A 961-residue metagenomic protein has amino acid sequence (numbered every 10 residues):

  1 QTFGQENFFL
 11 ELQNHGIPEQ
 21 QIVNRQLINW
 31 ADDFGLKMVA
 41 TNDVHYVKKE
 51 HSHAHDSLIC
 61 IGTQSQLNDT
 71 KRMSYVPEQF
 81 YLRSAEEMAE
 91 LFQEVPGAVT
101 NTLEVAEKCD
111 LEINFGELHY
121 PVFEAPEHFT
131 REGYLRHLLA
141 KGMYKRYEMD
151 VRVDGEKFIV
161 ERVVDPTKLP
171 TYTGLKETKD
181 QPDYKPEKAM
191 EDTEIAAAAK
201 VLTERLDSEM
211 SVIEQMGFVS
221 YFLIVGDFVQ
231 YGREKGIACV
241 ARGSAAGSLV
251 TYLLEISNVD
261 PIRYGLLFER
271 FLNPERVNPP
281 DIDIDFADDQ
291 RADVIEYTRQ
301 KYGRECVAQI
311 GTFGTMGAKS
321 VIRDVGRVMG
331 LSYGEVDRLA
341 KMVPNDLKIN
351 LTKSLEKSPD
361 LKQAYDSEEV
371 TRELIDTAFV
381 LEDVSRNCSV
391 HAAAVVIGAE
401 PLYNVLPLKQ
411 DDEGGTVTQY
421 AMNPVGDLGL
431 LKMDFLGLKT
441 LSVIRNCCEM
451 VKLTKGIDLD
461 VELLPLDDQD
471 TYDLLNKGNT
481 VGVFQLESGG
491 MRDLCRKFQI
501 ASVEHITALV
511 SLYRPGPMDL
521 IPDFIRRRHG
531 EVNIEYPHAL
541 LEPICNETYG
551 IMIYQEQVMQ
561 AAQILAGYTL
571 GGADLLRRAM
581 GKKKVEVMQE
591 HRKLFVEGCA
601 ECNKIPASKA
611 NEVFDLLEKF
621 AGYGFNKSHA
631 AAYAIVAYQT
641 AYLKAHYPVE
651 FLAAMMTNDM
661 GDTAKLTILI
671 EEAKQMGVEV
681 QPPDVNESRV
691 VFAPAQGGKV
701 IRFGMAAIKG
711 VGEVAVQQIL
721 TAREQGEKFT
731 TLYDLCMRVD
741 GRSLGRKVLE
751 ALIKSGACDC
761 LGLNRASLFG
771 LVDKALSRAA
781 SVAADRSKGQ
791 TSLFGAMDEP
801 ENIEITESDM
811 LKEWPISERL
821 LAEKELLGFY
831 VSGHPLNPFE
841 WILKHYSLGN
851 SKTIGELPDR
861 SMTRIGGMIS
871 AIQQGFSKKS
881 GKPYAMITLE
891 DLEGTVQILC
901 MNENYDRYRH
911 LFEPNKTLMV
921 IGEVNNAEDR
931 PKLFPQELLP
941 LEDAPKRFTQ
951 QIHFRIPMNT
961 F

Functional and structural regions predicted by a protein language model:
Q1-M797, Q873-F876: Alpha-helical scaffold/interaction cores of sigma-54-like transcription cofactors and many family A DNA polymerases
V417-A421, T667-E671, G762-N959: Prokaryote-biased recognition of long, low-complexity C-terminal linker/tail segments that are poorly structured
